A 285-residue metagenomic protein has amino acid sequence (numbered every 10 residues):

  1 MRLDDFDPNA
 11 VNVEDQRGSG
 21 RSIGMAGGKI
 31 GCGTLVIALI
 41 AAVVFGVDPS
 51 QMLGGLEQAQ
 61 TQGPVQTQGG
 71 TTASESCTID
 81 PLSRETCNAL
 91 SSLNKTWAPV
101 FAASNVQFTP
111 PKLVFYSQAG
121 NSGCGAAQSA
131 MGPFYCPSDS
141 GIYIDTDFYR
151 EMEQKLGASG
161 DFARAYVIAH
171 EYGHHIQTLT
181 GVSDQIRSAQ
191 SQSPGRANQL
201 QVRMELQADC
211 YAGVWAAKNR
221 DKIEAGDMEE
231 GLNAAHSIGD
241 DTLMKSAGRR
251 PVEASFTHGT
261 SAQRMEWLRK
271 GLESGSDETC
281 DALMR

Functional and structural regions predicted by a protein language model:
R2, F6-S19, G27, T34-A38 (+2 more regions): A Zn2+-metalloprotease active-site environment signal
